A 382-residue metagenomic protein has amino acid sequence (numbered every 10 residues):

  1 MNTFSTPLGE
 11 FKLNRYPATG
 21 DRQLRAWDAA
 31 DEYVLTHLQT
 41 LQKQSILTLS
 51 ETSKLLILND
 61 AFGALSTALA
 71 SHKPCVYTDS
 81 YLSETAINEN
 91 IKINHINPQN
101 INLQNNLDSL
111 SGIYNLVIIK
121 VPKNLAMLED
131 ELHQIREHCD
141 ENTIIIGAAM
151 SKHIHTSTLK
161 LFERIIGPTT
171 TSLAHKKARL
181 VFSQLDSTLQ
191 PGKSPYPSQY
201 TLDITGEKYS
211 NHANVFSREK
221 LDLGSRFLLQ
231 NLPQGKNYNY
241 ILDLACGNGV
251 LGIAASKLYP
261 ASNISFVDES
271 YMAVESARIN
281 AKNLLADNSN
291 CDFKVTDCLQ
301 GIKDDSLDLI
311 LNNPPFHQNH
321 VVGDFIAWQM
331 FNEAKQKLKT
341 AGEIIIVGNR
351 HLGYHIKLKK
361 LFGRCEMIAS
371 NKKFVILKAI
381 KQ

Functional and structural regions predicted by a protein language model:
N2-S5, K123-L202: N-terminal auxiliary segments of SAM/dcSAM-dependent transferases
P17-H37, A174-Y238: SAM-dependent Rossmann-like transferase core, predominantly class I methyltransferases with a strong bias toward
W27-Q99, L223-N312: Conserved SAM/SAH cofactor-binding pocket of Class I
T78-L82, M150, D268-A273, I326 (+2 more regions): Short beta->alpha hinge that forms the Motif I/post-I loop of the SAM-binding pocket
Y114-K120, L307-P315: Short SAM/SAH-binding signature in class I
C139-D140, L338-T340: Helix-to-beta-strand junctions that scaffold the AdoMet/dcAdoMet cofactor pocket in Class I SAM-dependent enzymes
G167-I204, V215, N349-Q382: Class I S-adenosyl-L-methionine
Y271, I310-K335: Mobile active-site "lid"/loop adjacent to the S-adenosyl-L-methionine
